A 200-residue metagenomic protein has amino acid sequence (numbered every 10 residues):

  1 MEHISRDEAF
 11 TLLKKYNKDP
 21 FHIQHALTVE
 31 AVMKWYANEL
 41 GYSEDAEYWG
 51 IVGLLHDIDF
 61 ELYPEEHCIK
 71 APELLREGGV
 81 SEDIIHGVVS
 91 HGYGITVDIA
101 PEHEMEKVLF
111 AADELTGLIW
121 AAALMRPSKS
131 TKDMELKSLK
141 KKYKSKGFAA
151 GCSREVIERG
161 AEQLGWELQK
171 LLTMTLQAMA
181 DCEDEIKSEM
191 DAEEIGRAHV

Functional and structural regions predicted by a protein language model:
M1-Y63: Acidic/His-rich, divalent-metal-binding segments that scaffold phosphate/diphosphate chemistry
I4, E8, Q24-T28, E66 (+6 more regions): Conserved active-site and cofactor/substrate-binding residues in soluble primary-metabolism enzymes
F10, K14, L27-K34, I69-P72 (+4 more regions): Predominant activation on well-ordered alpha-helical scaffold segments within soluble catalytic domains
Y16-P20, V32-L40, I58-E61, G78 (+5 more regions): Change "in soluble alpha/beta enzymes" to "in soluble alpha/beta proteins
D19, M105-V108, Q169: Amphipathic, non-membrane alpha-helical segments in soluble helical-bundle scaffolds
Y42-F148, E158: Divalent metal-dependent catalytic cores for phosphoryl transfer on phosphate-bearing substrates
S138-E194: A structured, mid-to-C-terminal "fold-capping" secondary-structure block
A198-V200: Conserved small/polar residues in nucleotide/adenosyl-binding loops
